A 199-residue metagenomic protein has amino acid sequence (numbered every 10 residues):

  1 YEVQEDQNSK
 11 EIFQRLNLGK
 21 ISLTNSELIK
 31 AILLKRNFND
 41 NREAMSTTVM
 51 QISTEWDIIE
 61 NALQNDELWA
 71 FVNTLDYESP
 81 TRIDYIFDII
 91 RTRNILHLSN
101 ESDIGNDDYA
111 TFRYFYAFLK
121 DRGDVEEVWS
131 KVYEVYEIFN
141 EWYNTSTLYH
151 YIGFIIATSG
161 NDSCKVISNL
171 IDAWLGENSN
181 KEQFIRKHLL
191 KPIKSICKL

Functional and structural regions predicted by a protein language model:
Y1-L199: Flexible coil/loop and intrinsically disordered segments
